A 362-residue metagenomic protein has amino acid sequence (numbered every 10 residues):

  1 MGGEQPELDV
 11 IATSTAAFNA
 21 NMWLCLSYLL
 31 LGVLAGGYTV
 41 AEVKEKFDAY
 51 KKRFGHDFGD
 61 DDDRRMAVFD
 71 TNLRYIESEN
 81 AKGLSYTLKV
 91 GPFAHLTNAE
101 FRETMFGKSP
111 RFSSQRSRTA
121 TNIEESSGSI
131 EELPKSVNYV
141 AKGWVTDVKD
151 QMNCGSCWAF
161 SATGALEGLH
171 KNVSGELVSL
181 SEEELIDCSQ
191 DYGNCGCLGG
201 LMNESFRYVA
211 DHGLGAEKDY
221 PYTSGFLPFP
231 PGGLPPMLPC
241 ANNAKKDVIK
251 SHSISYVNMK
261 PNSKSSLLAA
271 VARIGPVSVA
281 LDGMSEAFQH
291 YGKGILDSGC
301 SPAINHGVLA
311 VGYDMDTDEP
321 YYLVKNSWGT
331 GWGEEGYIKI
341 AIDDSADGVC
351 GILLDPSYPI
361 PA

Functional and structural regions predicted by a protein language model:
M1-L29: Classical eukaryotic N-terminal signal peptides for Sec-dependent ER targeting/secretion, especially the positively
N21-A362: Catalytic-core signature of thiol
